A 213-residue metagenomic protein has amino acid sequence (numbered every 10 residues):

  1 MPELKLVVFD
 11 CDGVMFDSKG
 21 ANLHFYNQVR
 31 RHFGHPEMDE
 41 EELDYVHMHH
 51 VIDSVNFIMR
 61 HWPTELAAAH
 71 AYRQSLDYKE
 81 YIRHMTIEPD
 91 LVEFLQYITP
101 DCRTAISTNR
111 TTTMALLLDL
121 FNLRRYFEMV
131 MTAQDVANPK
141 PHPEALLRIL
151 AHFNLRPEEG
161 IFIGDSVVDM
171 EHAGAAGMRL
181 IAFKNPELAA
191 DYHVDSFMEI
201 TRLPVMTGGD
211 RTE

Functional and structural regions predicted by a protein language model:
M1-K5, Q96, T111, A115-E213: Asp-based, Mg2+/Mn2+-dependent phosphohydrolase catalytic module
P2-P100: N-terminal helical cap/lid subdomain that shapes the substrate entry/recognition surface in HAD-like hydrolases
S107-T108: Conserved phosphate-coupling serine/threonine residues in phosphotransfer and NTP-handling enzymes
